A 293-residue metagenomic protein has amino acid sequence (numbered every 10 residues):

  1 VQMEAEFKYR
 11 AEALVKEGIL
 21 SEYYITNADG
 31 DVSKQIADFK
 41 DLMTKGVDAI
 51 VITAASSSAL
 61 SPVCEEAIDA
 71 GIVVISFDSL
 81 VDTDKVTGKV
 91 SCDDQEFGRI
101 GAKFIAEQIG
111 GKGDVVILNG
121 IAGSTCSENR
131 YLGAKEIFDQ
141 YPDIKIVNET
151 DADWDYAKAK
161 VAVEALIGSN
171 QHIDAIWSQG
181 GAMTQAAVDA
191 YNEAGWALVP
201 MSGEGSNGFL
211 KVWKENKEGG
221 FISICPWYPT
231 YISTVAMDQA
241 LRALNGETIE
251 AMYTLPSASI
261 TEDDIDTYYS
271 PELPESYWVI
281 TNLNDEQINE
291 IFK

Functional and structural regions predicted by a protein language model:
V1-K293: A residue-level marker of the well-folded mature domains of exported/periplasmic proteins
